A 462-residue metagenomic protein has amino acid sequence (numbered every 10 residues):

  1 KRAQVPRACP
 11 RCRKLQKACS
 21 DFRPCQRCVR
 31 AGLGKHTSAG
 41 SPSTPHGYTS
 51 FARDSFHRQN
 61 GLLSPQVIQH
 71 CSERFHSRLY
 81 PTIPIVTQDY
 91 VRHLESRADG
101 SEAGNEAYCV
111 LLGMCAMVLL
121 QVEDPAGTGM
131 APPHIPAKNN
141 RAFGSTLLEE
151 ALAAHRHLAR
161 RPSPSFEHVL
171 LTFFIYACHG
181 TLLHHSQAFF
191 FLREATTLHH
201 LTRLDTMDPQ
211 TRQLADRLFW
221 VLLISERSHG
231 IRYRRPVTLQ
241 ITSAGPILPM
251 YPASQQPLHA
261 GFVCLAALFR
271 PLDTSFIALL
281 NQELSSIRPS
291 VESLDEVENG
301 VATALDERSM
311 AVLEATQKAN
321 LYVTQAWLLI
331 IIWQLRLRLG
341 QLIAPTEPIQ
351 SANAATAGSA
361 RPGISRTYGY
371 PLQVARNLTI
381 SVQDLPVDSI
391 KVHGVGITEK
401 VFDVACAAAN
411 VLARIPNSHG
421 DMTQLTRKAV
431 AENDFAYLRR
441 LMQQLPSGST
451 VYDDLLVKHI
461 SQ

Functional and structural regions predicted by a protein language model:
K1-P10, S38-H70, R74, M114 (+2 more regions): Intrinsically disordered, low-complexity regulatory regions with latent secondary structure
K1-T37, D388-K391: N-terminal cysteine-rich, zinc-dependent DNA-binding domains of eukaryotic transcription factors
P10-R13, S20, Q26-R30, S72-H76 (+9 more regions): Amphipathic alpha-helical interaction motifs in eukaryotic regulatory proteins
L33-A39, H76, L170: Short, compositionally biased segments
F51-V169, F174-H184, A253-Q256, M310-A319 (+1 more regions): C-terminal transcriptional activation/regulatory domains of eukaryotic transcription factors
R78-P81, A142-P164, E194-M207, I247-P252 (+4 more regions): Long, amphipathic alpha-helical regulatory blocks in the mid-to-C-terminal portion of eukaryotic proteins
Q88-A107, H168-C178, L182-H185, F191-R270 (+3 more regions): Intrinsically disordered, low-complexity acidic/Ser/Thr-rich segments used as protein-protein interaction/activation
L112, A116, F173, I224 (+3 more regions): TPR/TPR-like alpha-solenoid signature
